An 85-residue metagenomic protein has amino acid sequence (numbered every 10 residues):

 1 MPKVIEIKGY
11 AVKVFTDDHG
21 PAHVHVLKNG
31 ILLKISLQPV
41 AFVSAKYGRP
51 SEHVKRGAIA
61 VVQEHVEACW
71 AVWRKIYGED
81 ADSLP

Functional and structural regions predicted by a protein language model:
M1-A22: Short, charged/polar N-terminal "headpieces" of proteins
P2, K13, K34, K55-A58 (+1 more regions): Functionally constrained cores in energy, signaling, and assembly domains
V4, A41-K46, H65, C69: Generic preference for hydrophobic/aromatic residues in regular secondary structure cores
F15-E52: A short, structured beta-strand/loop element
H53-P85: C-terminal structural segments of small proteins and small subunits
